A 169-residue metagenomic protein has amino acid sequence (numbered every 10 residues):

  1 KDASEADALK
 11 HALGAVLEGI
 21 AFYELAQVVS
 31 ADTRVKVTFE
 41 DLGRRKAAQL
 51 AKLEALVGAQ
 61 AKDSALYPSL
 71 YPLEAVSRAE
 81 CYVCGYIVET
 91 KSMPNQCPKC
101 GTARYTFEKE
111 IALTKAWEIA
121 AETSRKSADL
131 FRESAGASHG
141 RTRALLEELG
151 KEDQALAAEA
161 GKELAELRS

Functional and structural regions predicted by a protein language model:
K1-S169: Non-heme di-metal
